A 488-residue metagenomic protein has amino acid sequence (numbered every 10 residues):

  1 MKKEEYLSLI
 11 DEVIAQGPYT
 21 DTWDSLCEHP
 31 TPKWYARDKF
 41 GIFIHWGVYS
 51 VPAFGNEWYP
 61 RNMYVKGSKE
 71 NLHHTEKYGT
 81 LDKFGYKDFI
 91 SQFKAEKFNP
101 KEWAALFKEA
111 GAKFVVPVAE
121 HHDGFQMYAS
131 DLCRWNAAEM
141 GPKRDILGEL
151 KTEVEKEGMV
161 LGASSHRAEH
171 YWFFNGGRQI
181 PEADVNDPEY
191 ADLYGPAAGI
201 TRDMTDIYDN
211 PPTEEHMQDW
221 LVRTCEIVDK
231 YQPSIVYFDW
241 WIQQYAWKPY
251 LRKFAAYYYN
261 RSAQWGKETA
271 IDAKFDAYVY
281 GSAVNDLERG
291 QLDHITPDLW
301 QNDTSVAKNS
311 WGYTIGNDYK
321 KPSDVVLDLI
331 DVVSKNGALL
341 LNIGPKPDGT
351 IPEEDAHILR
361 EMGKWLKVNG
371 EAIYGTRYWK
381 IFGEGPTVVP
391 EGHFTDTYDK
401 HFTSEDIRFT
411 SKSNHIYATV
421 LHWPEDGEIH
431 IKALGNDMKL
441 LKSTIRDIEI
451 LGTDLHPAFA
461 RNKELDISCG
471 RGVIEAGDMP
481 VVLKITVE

Functional and structural regions predicted by a protein language model:
M1-E488: Mature catalytic domains of secreted/periplasmic carbohydrate-active enzymes
